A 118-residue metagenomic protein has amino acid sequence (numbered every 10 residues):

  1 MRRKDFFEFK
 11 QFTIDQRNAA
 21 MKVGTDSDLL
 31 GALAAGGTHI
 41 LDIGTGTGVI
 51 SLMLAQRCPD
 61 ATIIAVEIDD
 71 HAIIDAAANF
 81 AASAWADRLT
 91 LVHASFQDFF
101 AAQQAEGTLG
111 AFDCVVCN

Functional and structural regions predicted by a protein language model:
M1-R2, G107: Alpha-helical structural elements
R2-H39, T45-R57: SAM-dependent Rossmann-like transferase core, predominantly class I methyltransferases with a strong bias toward
A32-C117: Conserved SAM/SAH cofactor-binding pocket of Class I
